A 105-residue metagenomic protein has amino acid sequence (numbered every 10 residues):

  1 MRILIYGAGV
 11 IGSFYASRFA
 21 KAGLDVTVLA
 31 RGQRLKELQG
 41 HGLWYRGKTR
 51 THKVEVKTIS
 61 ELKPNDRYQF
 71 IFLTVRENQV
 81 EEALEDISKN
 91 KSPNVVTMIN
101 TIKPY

Functional and structural regions predicted by a protein language model:
M1-G47, T51: NAD(P)+-binding Rossmann beta1-loop-alpha1 motif at the extreme N-terminus of oxidoreductases
H52-Y105: Rossmann-like NAD(P)(H) cofactor-binding subdomain of soluble oxidoreductases
